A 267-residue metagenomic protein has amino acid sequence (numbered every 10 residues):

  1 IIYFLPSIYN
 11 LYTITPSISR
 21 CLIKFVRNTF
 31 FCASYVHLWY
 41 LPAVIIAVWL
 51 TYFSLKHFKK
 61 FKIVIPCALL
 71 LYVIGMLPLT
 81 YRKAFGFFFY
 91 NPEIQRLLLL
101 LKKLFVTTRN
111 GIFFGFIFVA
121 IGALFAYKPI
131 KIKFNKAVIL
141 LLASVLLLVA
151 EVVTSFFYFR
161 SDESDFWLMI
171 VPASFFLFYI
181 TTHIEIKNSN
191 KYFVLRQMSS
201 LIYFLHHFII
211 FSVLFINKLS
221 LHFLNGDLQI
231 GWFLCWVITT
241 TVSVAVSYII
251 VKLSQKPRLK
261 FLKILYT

Functional and structural regions predicted by a protein language model:
I1-T267: Alpha-helical transmembrane segments and their immediate juxtamembrane cytosolic regions
